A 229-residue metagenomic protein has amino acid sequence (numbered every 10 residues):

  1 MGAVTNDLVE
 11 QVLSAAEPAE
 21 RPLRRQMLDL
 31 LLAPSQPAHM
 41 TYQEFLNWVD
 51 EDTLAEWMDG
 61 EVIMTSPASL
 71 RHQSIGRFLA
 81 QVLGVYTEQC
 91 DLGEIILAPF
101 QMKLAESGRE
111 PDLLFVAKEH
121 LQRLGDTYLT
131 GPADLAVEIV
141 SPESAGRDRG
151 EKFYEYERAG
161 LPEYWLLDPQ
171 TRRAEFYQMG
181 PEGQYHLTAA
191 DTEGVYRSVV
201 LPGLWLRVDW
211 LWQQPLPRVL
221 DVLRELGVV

Functional and structural regions predicted by a protein language model:
M1-V229: Gly/Pro/Ser/Thr-rich low-complexity, intrinsically disordered segments predominantly at protein N-termini
